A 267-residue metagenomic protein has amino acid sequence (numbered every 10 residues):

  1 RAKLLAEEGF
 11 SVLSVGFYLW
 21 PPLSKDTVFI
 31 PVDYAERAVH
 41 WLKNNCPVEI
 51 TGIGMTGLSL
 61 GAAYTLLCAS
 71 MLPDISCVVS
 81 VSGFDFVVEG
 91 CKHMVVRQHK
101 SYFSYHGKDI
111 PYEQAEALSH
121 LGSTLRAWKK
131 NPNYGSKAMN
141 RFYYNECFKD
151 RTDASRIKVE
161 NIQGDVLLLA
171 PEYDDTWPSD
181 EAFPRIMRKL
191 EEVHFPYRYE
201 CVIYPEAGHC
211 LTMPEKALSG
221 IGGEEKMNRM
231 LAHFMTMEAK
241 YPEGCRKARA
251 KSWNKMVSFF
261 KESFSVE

Functional and structural regions predicted by a protein language model:
R1-G16: Short amphipathic alpha-helix adjacent to the substrate-entry channel of hydrolases
D26-P47, L67, N254: Alpha/beta-hydrolase active-site loop
P47-S59: Alpha/beta-hydrolase fold nucleophile elbow
M55-G57, V81, L169: Short beta-strand immediately N-terminal to the catalytic nucleophile in serine-hydrolase-like folds
G57-L67: Glycine-rich nucleophile elbow surrounding the catalytic serine of serine-hydrolase chemistry
L67-R141: Hydrolase active-site cap/lid region
A115-A117, L121-C210, W253: Serine-hydrolase catalytic core
P184, R188, E192-E267: C-terminal catalytic histidine-bearing segment of alpha/beta-hydrolase fold enzymes
